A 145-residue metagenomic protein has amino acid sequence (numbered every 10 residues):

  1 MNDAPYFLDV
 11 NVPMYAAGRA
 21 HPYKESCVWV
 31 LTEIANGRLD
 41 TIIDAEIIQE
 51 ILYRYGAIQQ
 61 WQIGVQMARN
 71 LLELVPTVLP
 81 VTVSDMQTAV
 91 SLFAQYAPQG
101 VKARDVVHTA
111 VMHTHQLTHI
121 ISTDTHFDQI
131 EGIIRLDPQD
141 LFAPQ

Functional and structural regions predicted by a protein language model:
M1, P5, T109-A110, T114-Q145: Acidic, PIN/NYN-like endoribonuclease modules and their adjacent C-terminal/linker elements
M1-I43, G56-V65, F142-Q145: Short, well-structured N-terminal submotif of metal-dependent ribonuclease cores
V10, A45, R104-V106: Conserved glycosyltransferase catalytic-site signature
N36-R38, L74, I130: Structured helix-beta-strand junction loops
Y53-L79: Helix-adjacent hinge/juxtasegments
N70-L71, V81, Y96, G100 (+2 more regions): Internal alpha/beta domain cores that form substrate/cofactor-binding pockets in large enzymes and binding proteins
T77-H119: Active-site neighborhoods of divalent-metal-dependent phosphate/nucleic-acid chemistry enzymes
